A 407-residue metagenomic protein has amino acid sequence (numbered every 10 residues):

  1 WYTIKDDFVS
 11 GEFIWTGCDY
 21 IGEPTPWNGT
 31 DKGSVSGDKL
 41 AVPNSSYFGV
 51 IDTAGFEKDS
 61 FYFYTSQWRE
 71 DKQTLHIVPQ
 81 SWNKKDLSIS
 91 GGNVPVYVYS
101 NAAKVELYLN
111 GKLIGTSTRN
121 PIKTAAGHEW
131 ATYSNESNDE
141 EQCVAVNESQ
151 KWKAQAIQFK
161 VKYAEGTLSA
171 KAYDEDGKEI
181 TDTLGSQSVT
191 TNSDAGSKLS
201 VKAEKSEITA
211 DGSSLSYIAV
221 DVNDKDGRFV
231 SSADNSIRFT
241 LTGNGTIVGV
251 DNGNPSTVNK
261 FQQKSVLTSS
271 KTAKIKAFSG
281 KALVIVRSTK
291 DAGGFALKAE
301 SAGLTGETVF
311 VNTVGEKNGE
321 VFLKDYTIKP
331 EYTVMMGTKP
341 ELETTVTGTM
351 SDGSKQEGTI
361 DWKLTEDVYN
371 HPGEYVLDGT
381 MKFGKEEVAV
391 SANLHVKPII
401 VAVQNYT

Functional and structural regions predicted by a protein language model:
W1-Y163, T167-G177: Extended substrate-binding grooves/exosites of carbohydrate-active enzymes
V94-S100, K171-A172, K202, S213-S231 (+3 more regions): Beta-strand-rich structural segments
G115-W130, D194-K198, F239-Q263, K317-G319: Short aromatic-acidic-glycine turn motif
K151, Q155-Y163, L267-K290, L364: Short, hydrophobic beta-strand segments
Y163-T167, L215, A292-G294, P372-V376: Extracellular Ig-like/FN3 beta-sandwich strand-entry sites
N192-K198, V314-V321, H395-V403: Extracellular interdomain linker/stem segments of modular secreted and single-pass surface proteins
S216, N223-R228, E320-S354, Y406-T407: Solvent-exposed, low-complexity, repeat-rich "mucin-like" stalks and linkers
G353-A392: Serine/threonine-rich, repeat-prone extracellular segments and beta-strand-based repeat modules of secreted/surface
